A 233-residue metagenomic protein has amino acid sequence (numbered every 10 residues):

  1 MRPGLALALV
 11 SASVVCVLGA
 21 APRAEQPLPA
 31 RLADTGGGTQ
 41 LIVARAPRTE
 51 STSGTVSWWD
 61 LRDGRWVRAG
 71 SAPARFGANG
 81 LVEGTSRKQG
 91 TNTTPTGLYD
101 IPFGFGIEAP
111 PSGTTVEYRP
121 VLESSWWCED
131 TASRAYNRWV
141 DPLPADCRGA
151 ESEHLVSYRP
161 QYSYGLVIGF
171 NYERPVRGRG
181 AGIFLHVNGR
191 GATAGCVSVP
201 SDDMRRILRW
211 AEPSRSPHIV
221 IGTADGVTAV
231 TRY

Functional and structural regions predicted by a protein language model:
M1-R23: Secretory targeting and sorting signals
R23-T193, M204-Y233: Cell wall/extracellular polymer interaction/catalysis modules
C196: Short cysteine clusters
P200: Conserved "landmark" site that anchors the functional core of diverse proteins
